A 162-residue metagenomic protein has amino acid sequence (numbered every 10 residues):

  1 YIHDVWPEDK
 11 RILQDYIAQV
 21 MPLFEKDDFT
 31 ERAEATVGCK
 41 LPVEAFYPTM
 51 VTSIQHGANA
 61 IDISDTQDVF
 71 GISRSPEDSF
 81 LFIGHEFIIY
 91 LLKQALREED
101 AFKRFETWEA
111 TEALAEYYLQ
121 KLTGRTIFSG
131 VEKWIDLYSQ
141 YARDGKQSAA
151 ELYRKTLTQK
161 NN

Functional and structural regions predicted by a protein language model:
V5-I63, S129-G130, W134: Auxiliary, metal-adjacent structural segments of Zn-dependent hydrolase domains
V20-D27, D78, F105-E109: Soluble non-cytosolic domains of exported or imported proteins
E34, G38, L92, Q120-G124: Sec-exported extracytoplasmic/periplasmic mature domains
S64-D78: Acidic, His- and aromatic-enriched active-site or binding-groove loops in soluble protein domains that engage sugars
E77-E98, E112-E116: Active-site recognition of the HExxH zinc-binding catalytic motif
A95-A150: Post-HExxH zinc-binding segment in Zn-dependent metallohydrolases
